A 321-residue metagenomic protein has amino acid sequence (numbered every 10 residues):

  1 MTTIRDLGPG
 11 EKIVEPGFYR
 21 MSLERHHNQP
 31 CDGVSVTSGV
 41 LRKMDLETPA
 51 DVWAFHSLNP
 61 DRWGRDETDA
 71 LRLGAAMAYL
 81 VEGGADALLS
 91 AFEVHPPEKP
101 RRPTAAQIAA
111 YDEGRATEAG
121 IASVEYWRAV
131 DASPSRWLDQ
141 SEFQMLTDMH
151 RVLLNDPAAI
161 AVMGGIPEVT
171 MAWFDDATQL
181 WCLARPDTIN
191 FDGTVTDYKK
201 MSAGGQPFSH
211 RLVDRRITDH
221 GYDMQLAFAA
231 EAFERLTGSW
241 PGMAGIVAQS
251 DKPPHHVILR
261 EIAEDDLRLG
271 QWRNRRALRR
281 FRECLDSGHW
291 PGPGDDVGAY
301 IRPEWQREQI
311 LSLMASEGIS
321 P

Functional and structural regions predicted by a protein language model:
M1-L183: Metal-dependent nuclease catalytic cores that hydrolyze phosphodiester bonds in DNA/RNA, characterized by
T3-E11, P16, R216-D223, F228-P321: Metal-dependent nuclease catalytic regions and adjoining charged, substrate-binding loops involved in nucleic-acid end
A54-L58, G204-F208, D251-V257: Short acidic (Asp/Glu) and glycine-rich catalytic loops that position anionic groups and cofactors
R62-D66, D131-L138, F208-H220, A263-D265: Short histidine-centered catalytic/ligand-binding loop motif
V81-D86, D175, K200-A203, E234-G238 (+2 more regions): Hydrophobic/aromatic-lined pockets within catalytic cores
D156-M163, N190-D197, E234-G242: Secondary-structure boundary elements
Q179-L183, N190-G193, W240, K252-H255: Coil-to-beta-strand transition motifs
A184-V213, A229: Conserved catalytic cores of phosphodiester-cleaving nucleases, focusing on short active-site segments
